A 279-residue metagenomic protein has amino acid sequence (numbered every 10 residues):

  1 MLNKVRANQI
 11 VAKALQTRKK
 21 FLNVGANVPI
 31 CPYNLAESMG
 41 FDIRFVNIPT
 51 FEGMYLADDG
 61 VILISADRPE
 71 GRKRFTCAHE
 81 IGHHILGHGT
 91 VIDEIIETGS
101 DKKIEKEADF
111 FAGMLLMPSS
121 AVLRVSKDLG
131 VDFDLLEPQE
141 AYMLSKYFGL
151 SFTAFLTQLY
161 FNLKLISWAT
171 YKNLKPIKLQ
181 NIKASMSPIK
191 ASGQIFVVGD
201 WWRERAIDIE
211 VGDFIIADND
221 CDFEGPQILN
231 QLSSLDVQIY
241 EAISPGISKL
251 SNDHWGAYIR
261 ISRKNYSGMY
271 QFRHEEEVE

Functional and structural regions predicted by a protein language model:
M1-E279: Active-site hotspot residues in diverse enzymes, especially metal/ion-binding acidic/histidine motifs
